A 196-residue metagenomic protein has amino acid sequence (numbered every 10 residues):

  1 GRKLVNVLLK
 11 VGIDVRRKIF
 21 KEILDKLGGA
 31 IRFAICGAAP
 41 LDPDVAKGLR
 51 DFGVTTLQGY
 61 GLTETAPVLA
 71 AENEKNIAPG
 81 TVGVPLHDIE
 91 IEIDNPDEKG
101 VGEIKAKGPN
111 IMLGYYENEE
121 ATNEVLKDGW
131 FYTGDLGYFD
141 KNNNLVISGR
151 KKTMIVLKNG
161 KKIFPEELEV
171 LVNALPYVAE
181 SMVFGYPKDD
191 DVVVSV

Functional and structural regions predicted by a protein language model:
G1-I77, E90, V178-A179: Gly/Ser/Thr-rich phosphate-binding loop
K26, G48, F52-T55, N118 (+4 more regions): Generic, well-ordered alpha-helical scaffold segments in large soluble proteins
K26-L27, G83-P85: Solvent-exposed alpha-helices and their adjacent loops that cap or buttress functional pockets in soluble metabolic
P43-V45, F52, G80, V101-G102 (+3 more regions): Short helix/loop capping segments that flank catalytic or ligand/cofactor-binding pockets
G61-L62, E74, P96-E98, Y186-K188: Short polar/acidic secondary-structure junctions
P79, E119, N123, W130 (+3 more regions): Amphipathic alpha-helical segments in well-structured domains
P85, E92-D94, E98-L157: Conserved ATP-binding/catalytic segment of the ANL
G108, L113-G114, L136-V196: AMP-binding/adenylate-forming catalytic core of the ANL superfamily
